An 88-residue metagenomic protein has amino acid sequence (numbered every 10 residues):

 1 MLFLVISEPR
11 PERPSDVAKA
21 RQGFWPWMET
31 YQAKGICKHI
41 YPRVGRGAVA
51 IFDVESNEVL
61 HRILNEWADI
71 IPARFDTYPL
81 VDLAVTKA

Functional and structural regions predicted by a protein language model:
M1-A88: Conserved, structured core segments of small domains
